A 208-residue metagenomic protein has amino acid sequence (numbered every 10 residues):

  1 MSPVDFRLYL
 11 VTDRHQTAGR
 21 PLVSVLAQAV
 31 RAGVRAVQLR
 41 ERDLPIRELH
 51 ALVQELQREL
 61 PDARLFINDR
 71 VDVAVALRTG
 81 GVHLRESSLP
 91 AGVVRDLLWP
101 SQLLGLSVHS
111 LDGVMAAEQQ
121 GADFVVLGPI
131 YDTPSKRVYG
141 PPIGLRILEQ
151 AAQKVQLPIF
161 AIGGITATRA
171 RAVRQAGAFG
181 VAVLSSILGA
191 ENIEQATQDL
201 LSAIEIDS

Functional and structural regions predicted by a protein language model:
M1-A91, D96-F124, G140, Q150-I159 (+3 more regions): Conserved N-terminal beta1-alpha1 strand-loop-helix module at the mouth
A74, Y131-R137: A short acidic, helix-capping loop that chelates divalent metal ions and anchors anionic groups
G144-I147: Conserved acetyl-CoA-binding loop-helix of GNAT-fold acetyltransferases
